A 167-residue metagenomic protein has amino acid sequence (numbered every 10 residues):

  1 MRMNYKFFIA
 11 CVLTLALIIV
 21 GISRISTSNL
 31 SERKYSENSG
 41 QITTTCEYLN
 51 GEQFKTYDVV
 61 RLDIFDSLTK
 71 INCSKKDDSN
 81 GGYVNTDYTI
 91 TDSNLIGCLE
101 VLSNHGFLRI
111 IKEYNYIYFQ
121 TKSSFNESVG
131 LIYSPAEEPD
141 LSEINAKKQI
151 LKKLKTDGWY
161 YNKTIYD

Functional and structural regions predicted by a protein language model:
M1, S31, S79, V84 (+2 more regions): A general marker of short, structured functional hotspots
M1-A16: N-terminal Sec-pathway targeting helices
M3-Y5, Q53, G106, N145: Short, flexible coil/linker elements and helix-boundary hinge sites characteristic of intrinsically disordered
Y5-K6, R24, K152-K155: Functionally constrained cores in energy, signaling, and assembly domains
C11-V12, T69, V129: Prokaryotic Sec-type signal peptides and long signal-anchor helices with extended Leu/Ile/Val-rich h-regions
I19-L102: N-terminal export/targeting and maturation segments
N85-D167: Extracytoplasmic electrostatic interaction patches
